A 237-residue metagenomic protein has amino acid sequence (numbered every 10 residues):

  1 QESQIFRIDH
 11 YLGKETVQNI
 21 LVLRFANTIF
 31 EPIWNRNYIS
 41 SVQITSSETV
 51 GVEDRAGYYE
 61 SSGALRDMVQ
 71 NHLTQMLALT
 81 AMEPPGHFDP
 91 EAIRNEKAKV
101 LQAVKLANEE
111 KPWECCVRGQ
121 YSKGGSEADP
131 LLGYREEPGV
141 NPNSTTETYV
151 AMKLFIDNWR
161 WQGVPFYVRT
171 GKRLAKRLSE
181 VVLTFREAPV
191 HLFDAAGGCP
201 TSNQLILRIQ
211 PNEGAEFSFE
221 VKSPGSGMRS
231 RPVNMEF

Functional and structural regions predicted by a protein language model:
E2-F237: Secretory/organelle targeting and membrane-embedding segments
